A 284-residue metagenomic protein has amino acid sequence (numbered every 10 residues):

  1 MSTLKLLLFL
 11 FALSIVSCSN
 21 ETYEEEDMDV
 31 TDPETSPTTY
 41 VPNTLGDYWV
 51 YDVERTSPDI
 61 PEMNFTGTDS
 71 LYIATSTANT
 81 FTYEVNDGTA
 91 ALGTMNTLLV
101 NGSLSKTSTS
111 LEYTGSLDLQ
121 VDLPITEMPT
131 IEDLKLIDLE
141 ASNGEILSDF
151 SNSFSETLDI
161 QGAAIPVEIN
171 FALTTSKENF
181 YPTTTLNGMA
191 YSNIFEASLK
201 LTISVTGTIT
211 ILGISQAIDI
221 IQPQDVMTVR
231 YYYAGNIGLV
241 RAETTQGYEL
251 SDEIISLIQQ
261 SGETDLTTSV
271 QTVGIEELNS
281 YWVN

Functional and structural regions predicted by a protein language model:
S2-F9: Sec-dependent signal peptide recognition, specifically the positively charged N-region followed immediately by
L10-A12, Y181: Compositionally biased, low-structure terminal segments
S14-S17: C-terminal motif of bacterial Sec signal peptides marking the signal peptidase cleavage site
T22-N284: Conserved functional acidic sites
